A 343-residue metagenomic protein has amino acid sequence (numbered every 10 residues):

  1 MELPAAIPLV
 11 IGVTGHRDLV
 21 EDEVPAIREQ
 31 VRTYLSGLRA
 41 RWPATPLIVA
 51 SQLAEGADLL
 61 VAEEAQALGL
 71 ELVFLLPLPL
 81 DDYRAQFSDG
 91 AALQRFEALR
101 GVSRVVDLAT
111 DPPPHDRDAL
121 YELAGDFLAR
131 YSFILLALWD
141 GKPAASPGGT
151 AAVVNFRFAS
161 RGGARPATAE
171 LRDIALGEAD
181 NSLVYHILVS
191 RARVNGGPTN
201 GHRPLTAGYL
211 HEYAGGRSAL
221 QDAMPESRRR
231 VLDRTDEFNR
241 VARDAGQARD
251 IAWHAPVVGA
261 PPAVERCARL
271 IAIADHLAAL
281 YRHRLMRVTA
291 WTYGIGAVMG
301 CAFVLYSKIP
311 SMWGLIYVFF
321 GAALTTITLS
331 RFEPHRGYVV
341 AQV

Functional and structural regions predicted by a protein language model:
M1-T206: Acidic/glycine-enriched connector segments
L3, I11-P25, L78-A85, R228-H254 (+2 more regions): Long, acidic, intrinsically disordered low-complexity segments
E63, F74-L76, A272-G337: Alpha-helical transmembrane segments and their immediate juxtamembrane boundary regions in integral membrane proteins
G201-E226, R230-D236, R240, Q247: Activation on extended, non-transmembrane soluble regions of large proteins
D244-A272: Short, charged cytosolic
G337-V343: Cytosolic juxtamembrane segments of membrane proteins
